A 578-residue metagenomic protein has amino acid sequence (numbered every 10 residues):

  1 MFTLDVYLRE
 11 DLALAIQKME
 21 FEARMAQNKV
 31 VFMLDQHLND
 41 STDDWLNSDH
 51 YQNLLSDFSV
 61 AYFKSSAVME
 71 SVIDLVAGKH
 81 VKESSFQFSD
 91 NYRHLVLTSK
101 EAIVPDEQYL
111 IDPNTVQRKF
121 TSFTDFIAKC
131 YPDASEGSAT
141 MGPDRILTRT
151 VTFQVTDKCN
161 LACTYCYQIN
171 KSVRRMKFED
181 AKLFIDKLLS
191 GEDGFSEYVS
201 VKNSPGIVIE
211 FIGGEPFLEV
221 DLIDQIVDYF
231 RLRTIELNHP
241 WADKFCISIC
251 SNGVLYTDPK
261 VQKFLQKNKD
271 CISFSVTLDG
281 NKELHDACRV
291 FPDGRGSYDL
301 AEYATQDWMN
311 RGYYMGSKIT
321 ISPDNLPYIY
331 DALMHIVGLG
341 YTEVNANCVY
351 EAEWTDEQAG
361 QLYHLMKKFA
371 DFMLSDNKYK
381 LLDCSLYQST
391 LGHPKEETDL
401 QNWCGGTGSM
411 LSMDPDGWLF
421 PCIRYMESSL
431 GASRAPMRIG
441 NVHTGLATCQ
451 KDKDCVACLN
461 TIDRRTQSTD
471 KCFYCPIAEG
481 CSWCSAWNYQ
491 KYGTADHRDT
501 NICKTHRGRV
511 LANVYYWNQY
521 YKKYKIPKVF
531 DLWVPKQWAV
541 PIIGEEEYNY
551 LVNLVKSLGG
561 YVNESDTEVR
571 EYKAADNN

Functional and structural regions predicted by a protein language model:
D5, G78-T152, E197-N203, A575-N578: N-terminal [4Fe-4S]-dependent radical SAM core
S66, F88, W354-S429, P535: A C-terminal junction/extension of Radical SAM enzymes
P143-L183: Canonical Radical SAM [4Fe-4S] cluster-binding loop centered on the CxxxCxxC motif and its immediate flanking residues
K158-Q168, R424, D470-W487, T505: Local cysteine-cluster metal-coordination motifs and their immediate loop/turn environment, predominantly Fe-S cluster
I185, L189-I212, E219-E351: Radical SAM/AdoMet-radical enzyme domain recognition
K187-I212, T500-I543: Short Fe-S-cluster ligation motifs
H364-P394, Y425-P476: C-terminal accessory region of radical SAM enzymes
Q519-N578: Short flanking/linker segments adjacent to small metal-binding domains or redox-active Cys/His motifs
